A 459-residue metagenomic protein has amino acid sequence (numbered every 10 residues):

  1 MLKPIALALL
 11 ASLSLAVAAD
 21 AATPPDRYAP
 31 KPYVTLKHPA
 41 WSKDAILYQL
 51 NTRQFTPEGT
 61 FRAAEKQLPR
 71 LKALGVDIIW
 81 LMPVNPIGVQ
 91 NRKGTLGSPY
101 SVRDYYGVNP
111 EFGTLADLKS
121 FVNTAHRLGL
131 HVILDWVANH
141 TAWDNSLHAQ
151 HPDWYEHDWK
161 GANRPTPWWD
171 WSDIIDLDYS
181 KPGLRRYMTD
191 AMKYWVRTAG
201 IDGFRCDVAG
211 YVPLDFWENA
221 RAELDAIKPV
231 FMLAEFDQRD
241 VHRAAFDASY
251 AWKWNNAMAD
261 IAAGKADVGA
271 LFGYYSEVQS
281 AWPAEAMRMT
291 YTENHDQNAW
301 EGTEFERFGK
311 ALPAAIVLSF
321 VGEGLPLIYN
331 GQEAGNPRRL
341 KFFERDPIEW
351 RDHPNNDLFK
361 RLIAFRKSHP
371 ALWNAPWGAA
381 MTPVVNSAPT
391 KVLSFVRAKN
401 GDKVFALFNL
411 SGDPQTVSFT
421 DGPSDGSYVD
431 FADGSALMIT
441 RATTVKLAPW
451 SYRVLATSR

Functional and structural regions predicted by a protein language model:
A6-A16: Bacterial N-terminal signal peptides
A22-K31, T35, D190, R197 (+8 more regions): Active-site-proximal helices and loops of the catalytic beta/alpha 8
P24-I46, R53-R62, K66-D77, M82-A199 (+2 more regions): Substrate-binding/active-site clefts of carbohydrate-active enzymes
I46-Q49, I78-P83, I133-L134, G203-R205 (+5 more regions): Structural recognition of the beta-strand scaffold that forms the well-ordered cores of secreted hydrolase catalytic
L50, L71, L81, Y105 (+9 more regions): Conserved, mostly hydrophobic/aromatic
M289-P354: Aromatic/acidic polysaccharide-binding cleft in carbohydrate-active enzymes
L407-S411: Asparagine-centered strand-capping/turn motif at beta-strand->loop junctions
I439-R459: C-terminal beta-strand-rich structural cap/linker in extracellular carbohydrate-active enzymes
